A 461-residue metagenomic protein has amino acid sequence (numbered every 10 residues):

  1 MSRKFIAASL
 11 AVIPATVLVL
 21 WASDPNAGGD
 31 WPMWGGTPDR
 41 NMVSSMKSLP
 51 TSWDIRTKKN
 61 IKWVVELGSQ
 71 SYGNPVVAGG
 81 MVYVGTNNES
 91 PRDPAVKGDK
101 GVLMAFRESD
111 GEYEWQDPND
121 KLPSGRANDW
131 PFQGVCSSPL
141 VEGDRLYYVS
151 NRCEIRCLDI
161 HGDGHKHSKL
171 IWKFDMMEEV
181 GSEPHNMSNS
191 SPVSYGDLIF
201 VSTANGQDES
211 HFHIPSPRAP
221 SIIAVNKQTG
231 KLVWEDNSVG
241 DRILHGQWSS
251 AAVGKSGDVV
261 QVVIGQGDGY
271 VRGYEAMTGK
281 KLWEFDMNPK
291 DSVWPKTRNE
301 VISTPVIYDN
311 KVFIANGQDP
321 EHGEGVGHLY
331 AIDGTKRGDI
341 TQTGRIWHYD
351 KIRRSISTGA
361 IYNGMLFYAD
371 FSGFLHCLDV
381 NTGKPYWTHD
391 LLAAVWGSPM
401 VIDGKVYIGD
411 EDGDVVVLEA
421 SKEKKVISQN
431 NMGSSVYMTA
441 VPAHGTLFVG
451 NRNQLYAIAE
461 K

Functional and structural regions predicted by a protein language model:
M1-A11: Bacterial N-terminal signal peptides that target proteins for export
S9-V19: Bacterial N-terminal signal peptides
W21-K461: Noncatalytic, solvent-exposed loop/strand surfaces of beta-propeller-type extracellular/periplasmic domains
